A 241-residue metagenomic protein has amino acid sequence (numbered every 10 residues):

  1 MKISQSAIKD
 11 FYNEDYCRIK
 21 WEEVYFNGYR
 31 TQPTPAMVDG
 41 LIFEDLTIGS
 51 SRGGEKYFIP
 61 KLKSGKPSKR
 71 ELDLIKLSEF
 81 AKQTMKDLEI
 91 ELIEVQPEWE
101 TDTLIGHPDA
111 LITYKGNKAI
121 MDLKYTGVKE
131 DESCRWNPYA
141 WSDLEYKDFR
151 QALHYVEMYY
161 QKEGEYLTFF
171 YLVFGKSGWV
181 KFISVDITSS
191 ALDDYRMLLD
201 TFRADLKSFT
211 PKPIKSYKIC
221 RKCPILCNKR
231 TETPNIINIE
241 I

Functional and structural regions predicted by a protein language model:
M1-P108: Metal-dependent nuclease catalytic cores that hydrolyze phosphodiester bonds in DNA/RNA, characterized by
I3, P67, E71-K76, K82 (+2 more regions): Metal-dependent nuclease catalytic regions and adjoining charged, substrate-binding loops involved in nucleic-acid end
Q32, K63-P67, E132-Y146, V185-I187: Short histidine-centered catalytic/ligand-binding loop motif
Y57, D131-S133, T168-L172: Short acidic alpha-helical/loop segments enriched in Asp/Glu that coordinate divalent cations
K86-E89, I112-I120, Y159-L167: Secondary-structure boundary elements
P97-E98, K115, L123-T126, F174-S177: Histidine- and/or cysteine-centered catalytic micro-motif in compact active-site loops
T103-I105, K118, W179-F182: Short, mixed charged/polar active-site loops that provide acid/base catalysis or chelate metal/phosphate cofactors
P108-P138, Y155: Conserved catalytic cores of phosphodiester-cleaving nucleases, focusing on short active-site segments
